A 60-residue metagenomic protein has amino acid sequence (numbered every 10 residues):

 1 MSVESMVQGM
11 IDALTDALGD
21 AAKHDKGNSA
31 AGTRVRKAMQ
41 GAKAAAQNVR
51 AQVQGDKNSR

Functional and structural regions predicted by a protein language model:
M1-D20: N-terminal acidic leader/helix
E4, D56-S59: Membrane-interface helix-loop junctions in multi-pass transporters/channels
M6, A30, A44: Residue-level recognition of oxygen-bearing side chains
Q8, G32-K37: Short, charged, amphipathic alpha-helical segments
L14, L18-A21, M39, K43-A46 (+1 more regions): A structural signal for well-ordered alpha-helices, especially hydrophobic packing surfaces of coiled-coils
D25-G32, R60: Short, surface-exposed loop/turn segments at secondary-structure junctions
